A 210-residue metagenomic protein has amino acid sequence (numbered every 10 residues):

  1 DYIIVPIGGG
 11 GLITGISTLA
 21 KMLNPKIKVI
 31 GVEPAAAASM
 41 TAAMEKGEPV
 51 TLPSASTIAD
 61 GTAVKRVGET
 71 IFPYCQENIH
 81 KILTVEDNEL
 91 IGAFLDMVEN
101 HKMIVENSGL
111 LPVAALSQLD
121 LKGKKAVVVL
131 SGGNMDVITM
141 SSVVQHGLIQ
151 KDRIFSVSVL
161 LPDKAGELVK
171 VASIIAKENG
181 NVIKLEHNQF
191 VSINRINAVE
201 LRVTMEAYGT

Functional and structural regions predicted by a protein language model:
D1, G68-K124: Active-site-adjacent helical/loop segments in soluble small-molecule enzymes
D1-E77, S117-P162, A172: Glycine-rich phosphate/pyrophosphate-binding loop at beta-loop-alpha junctions
K28, K81, M103, N181-V182: Residue-level detector of anion-binding/catalytic polar loops
V32-E33, T84-E86, E106, I183-V191: Beta-strand->loop->alpha-helix junctions that form or flank phosphate-binding loops in nucleotide-handling enzymes
E89-L90, G133-M135, K164, Y208: Short, glycine-/Ser/Thr-/acidic-enriched flexible segments
T139-T210: A conserved regulatory-domain signal marking ACT and ACT-like small-molecule sensing domains and adjacent regulatory
